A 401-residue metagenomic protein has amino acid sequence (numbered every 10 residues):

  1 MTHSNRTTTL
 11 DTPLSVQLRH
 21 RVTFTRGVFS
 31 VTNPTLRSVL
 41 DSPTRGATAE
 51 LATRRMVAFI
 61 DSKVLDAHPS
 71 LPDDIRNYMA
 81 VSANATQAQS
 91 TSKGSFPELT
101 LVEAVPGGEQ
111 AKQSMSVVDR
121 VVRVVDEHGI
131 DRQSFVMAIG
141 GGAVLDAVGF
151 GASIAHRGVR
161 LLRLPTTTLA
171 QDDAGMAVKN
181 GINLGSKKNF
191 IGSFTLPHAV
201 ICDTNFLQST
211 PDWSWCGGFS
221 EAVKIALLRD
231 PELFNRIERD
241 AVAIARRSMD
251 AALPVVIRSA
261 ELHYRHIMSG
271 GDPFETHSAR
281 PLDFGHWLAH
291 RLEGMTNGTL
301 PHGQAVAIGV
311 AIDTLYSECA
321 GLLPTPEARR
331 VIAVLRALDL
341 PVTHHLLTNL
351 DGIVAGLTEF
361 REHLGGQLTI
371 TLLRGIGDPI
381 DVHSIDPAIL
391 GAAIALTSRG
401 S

Functional and structural regions predicted by a protein language model:
T2-S134: ATP/NTP phosphate-donor binding region
R6-T9, S15, R19, S220-V223 (+1 more regions): C-terminal charged capping/lid subdomain of soluble metabolic enzymes
L14, H20, S30, F150-A243: A glycine/threonine-rich phosphate-anchoring loop and its flanking beta-alpha core in nucleotide/phosphate-binding
G107-G108, I139-G141, G271, F284-G285: Glycine-rich beta-strand-to-loop/alpha-helix junction loops that act as flexible
H128-D131, I154-H156, N183-L184, I191-T195 (+4 more regions): Solvent-exposed alpha-helices and their adjacent loops that cap or buttress functional pockets in soluble metabolic
H128-G151, A155-T166: A short, small-residue-rich loop immediately preceding and capping a beta-strand
R236-L350: Active-site segments that bind and position negatively charged phosphate/pyrophosphate groups
